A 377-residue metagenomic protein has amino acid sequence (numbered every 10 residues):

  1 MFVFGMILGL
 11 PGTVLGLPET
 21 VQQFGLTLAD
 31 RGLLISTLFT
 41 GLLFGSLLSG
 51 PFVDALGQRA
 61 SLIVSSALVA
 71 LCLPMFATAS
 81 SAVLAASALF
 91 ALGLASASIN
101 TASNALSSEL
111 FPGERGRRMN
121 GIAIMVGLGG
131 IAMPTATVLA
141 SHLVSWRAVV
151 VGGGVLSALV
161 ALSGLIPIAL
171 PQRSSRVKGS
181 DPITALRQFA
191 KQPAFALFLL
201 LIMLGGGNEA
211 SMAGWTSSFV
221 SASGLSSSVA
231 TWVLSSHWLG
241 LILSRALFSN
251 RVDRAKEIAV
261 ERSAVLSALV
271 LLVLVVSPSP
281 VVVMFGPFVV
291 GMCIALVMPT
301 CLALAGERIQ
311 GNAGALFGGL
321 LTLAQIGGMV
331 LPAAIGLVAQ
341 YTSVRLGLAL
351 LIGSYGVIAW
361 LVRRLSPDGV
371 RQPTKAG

Functional and structural regions predicted by a protein language model:
P11-G12, P193-S235, L239-L243: Extracytoplasmic gate region of multi-pass secondary transporters
G25, G57, T78-V83, P112 (+1 more regions): Helix-breaking motifs and short loop linkers at transmembrane-helix boundaries and internal kinks in secondary membrane
F44-S80: Conserved MFS/SLC helix-loop-helix module at the cytosolic interface between two early adjacent transmembrane helices
G45-G57, S244-K256, A339: Helix-to-loop junctions at the C-terminal end of transmembrane segments in multipass secondary transporters
A88-I124: Cytoplasmic helix-loop-helix junction between adjacent transmembrane helices in 12-TM secondary transporters
E114, G121-A169: Helix-loop-helix hairpin linking two adjacent transmembrane segments in secondary transporters
A169-F198: Juxtamembrane intracellular "pre-TM" segments in multi-pass secondary transporters
I258-C301: C-terminal transmembrane helical hairpin of 12-TM major facilitator-type secondary transporters
